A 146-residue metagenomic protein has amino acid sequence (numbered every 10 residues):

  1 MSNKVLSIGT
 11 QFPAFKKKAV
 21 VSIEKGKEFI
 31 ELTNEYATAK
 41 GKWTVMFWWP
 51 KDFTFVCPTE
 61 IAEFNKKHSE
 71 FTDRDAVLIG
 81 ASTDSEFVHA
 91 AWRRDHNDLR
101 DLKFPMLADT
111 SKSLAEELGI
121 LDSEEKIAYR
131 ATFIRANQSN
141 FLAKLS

Functional and structural regions predicted by a protein language model:
M1-S146: Chalcogenol-based redox active-site neighborhoods
